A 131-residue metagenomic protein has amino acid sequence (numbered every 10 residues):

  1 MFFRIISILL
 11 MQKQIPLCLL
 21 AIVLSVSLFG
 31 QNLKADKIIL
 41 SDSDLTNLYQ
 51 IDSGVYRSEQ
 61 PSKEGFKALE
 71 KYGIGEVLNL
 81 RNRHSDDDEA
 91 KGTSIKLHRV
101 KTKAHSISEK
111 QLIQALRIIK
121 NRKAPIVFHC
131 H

Functional and structural regions predicted by a protein language model:
I5-C18: Bacterial N-terminal signal peptides that target proteins for export
I5-I6, L24, Q50: Helix-centric, low-specificity signal for extended rod-like, repetitive segments
Q12, S27-L28: Accessory structured domains or lobes within enzymes
C18-S27: Bacterial N-terminal signal peptides
L28-I126: Cys-dependent protein tyrosine phosphatase-like superfamily
H129-H131: Non-catalytic, regulatory and substrate/membrane-recognition segments associated with hydrolase enzymes
